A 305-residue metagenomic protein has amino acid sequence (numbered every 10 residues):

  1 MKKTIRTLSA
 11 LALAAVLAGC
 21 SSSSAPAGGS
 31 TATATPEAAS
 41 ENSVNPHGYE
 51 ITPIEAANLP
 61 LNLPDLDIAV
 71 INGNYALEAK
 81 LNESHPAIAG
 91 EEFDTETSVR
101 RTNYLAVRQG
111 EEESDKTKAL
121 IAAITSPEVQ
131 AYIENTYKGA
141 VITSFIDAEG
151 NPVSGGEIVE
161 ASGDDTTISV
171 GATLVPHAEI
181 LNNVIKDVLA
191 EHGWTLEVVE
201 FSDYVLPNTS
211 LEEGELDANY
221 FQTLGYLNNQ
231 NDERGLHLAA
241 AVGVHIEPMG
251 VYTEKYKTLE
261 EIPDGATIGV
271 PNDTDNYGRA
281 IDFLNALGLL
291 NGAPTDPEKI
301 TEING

Functional and structural regions predicted by a protein language model:
A15-G19: C-terminal motif of bacterial Sec signal peptides marking the signal peptidase cleavage site
C20-P36: Bacterial lipoprotein signal-peptidase II cleavage site
T33, T253-N272, A293-P294: Flexible hinge/capping segments at coil-to-helix
S43, Y49-V70, N74-Y75, N183 (+5 more regions): Short helices/loops that flank or line small-molecule/ion binding pockets
A79-F93, N229-A241, Y256: Ligand-binding "clamshell"
R100-A119, P248-E260: A bilobed periplasmic-binding-protein/Venus flytrap-type ligand-binding module shared by bacterial periplasmic
A122-I146, N276-N285: Periplasmic-binding protein-like
L174-T195, E200: Short, polar/charged alpha-helical segment
